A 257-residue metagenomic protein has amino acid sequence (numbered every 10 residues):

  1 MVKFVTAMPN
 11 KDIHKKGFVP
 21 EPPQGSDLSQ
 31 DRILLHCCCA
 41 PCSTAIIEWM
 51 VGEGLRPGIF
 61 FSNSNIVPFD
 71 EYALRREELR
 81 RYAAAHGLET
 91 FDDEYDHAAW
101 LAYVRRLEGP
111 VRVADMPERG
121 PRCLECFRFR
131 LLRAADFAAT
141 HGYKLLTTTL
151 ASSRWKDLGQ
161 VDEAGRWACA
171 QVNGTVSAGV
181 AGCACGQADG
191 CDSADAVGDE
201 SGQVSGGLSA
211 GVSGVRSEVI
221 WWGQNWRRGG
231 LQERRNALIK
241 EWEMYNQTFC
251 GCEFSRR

Functional and structural regions predicted by a protein language model:
V2-R257: Nucleotide-activated chemistry modules centered on ATP-dependent adenylation/adenylyltransferase
